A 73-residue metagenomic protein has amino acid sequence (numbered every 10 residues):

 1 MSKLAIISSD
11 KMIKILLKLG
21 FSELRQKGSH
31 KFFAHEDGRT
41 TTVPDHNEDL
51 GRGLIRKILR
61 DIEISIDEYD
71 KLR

Functional and structural regions predicted by a protein language model:
M1-R25: N-terminal first-folded block
K11, T41, R60-I62: Residue-level marker of intrinsically disordered, low-complexity segments enriched for small/polar residues
L17, G28-S29, S65: A general marker of short, structured functional hotspots
E23-R56: A short, structured beta-strand/loop element
N47-R73: C-terminal structural segments of small proteins and small subunits
